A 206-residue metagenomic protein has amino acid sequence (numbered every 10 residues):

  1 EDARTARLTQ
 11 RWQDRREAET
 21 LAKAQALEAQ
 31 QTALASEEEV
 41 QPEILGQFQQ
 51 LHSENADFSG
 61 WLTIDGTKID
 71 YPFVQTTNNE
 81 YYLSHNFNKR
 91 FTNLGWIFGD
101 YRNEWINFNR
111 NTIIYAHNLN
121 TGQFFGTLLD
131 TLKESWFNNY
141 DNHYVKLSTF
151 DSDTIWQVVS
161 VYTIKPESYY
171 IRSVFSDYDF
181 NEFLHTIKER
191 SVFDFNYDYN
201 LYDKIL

Functional and structural regions predicted by a protein language model:
E1-L206: Solvent-exposed, non-transmembrane regions of membrane-associated and secreted proteins
